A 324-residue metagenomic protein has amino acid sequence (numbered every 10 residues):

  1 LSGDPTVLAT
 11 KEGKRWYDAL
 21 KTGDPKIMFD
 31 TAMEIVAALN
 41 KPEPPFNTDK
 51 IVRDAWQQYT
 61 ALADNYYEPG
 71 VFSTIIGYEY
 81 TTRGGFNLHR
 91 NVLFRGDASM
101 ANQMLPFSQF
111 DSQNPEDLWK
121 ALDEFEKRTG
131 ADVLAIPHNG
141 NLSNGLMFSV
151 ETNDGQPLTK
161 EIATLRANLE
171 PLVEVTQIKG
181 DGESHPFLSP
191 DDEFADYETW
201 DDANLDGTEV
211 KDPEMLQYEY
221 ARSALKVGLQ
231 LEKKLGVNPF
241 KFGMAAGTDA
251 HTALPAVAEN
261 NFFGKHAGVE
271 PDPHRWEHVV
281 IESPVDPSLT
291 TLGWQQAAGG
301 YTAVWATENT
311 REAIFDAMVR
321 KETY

Functional and structural regions predicted by a protein language model:
L1-Y324: Extended, charged catalytic domains and RNA/DNA-binding interfaces, predominantly in divalent-metal-using enzymes
